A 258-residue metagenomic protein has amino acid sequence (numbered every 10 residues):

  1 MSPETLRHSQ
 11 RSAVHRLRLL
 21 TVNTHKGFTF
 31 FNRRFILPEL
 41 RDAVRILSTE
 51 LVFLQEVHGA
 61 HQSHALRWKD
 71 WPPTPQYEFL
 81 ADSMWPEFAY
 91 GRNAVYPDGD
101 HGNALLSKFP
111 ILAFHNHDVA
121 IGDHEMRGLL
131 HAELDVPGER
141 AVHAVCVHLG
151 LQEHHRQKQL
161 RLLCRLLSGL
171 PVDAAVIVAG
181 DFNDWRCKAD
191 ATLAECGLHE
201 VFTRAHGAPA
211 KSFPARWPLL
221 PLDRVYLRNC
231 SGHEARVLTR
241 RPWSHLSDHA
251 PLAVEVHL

Functional and structural regions predicted by a protein language model:
M1-L51, D82-S83, E87-L258: Active-site regions of metal-assisted phosphoester/phosphodiester hydrolases, unifying DNase/endonuclease modules
V22, Q55-H58: Short loop/turn segments at strand-loop or loop-helix junctions that form parts of catalytic or ligand-binding pockets
T29-R34, A60-P73: Short, flexible/disordered intra-domain loops and linkers
V57-Q62, V95-Y96: Short active-site-proximal "capping" loops at secondary-structure junctions
P75-Q76, L80: Extracytoplasmic small-molecule ligand-binding "clamshell" domains of the periplasmic binding protein/Venus flytrap
